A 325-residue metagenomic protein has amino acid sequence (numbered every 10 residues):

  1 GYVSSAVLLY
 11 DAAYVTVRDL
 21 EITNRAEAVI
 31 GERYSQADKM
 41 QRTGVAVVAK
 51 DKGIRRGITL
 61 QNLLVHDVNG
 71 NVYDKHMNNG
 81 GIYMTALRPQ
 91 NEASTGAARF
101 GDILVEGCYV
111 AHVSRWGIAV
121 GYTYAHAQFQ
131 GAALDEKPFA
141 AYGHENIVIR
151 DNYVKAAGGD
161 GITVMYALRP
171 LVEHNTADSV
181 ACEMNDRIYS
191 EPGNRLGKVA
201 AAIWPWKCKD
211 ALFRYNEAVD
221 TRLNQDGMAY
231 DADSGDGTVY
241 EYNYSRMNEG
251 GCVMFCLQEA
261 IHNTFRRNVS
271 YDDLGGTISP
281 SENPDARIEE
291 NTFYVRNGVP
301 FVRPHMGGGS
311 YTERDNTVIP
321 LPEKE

Functional and structural regions predicted by a protein language model:
G1-R18, N24-R56, D74-N91, G96-A97: Extracellular beta-strand-rich solenoid/capping regions of secreted or surface-exposed proteins that bind or remodel
A6, A28-V29, S35-A37, R42-A46 (+10 more regions): Structural detector of coil-to-beta-strand junctions
L9, A37, K52, D74 (+9 more regions): Residue-level marker of regulatory loop/turn positions in helix-turn-helix DNA-binding domains and in histidine
A13-N24, I54-N69, E92-W116, Q128-D160 (+8 more regions): Right-handed parallel beta-helix
D74, Y124-G131: Aromatic-lined carbohydrate-binding/catalytic grooves of carbohydrate-active enzymes
R88, Y122-Y124, L168: Active-site-proximal loop/turn and secondary-structure-junction residues that shape catalytic pockets, frequently
M254-Q258, G275-N283, V302-G308: Short, contiguous acidic/charged loop-to-helix segments that flank catalytic cores in large enzymes
